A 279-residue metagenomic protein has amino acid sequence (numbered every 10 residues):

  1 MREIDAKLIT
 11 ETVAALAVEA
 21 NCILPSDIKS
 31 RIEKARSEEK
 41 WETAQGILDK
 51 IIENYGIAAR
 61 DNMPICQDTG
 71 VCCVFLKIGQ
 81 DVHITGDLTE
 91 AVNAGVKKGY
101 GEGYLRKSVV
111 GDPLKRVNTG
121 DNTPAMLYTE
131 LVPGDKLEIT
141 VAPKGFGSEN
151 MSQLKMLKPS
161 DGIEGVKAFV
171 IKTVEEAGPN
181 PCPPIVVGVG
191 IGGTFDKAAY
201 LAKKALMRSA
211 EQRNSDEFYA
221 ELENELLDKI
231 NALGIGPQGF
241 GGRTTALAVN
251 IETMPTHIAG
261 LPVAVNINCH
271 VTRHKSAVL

Functional and structural regions predicted by a protein language model:
M1-L279: Non-transmembrane, aqueous-exposed alpha-helical and coiled segments at domain scale
